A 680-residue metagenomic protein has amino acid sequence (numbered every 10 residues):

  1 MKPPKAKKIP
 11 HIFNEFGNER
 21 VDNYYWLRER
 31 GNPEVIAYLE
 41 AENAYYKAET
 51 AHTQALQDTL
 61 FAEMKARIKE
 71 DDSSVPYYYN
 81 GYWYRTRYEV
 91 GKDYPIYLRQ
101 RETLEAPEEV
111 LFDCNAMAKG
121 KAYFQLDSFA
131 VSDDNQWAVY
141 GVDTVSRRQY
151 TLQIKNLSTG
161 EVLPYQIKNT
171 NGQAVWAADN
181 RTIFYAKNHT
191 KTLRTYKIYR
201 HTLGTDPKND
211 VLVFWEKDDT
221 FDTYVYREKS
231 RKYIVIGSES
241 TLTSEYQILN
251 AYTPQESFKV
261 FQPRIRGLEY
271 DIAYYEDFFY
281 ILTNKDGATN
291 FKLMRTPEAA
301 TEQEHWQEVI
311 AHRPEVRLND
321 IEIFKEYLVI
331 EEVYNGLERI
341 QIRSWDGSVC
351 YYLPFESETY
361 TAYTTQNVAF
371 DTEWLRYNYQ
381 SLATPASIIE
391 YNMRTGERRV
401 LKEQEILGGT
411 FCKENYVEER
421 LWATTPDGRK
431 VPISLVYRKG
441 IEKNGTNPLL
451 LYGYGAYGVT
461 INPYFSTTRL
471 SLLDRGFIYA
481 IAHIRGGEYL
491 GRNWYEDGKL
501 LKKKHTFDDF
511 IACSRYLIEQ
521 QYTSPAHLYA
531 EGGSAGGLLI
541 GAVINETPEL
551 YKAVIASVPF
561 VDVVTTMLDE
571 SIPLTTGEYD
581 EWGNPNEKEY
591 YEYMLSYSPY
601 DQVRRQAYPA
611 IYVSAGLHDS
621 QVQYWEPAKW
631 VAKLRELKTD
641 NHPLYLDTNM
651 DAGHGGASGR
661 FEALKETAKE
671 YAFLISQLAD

Functional and structural regions predicted by a protein language model:
P33, A37-A130, G141, F221-Y274 (+8 more regions): Non-catalytic accessory segments flanking enzyme active sites
W83, N135-A138, I183, I234 (+3 more regions): Hydrophobic beta-strand positions that form the internal "hydrophobic ladder" of WD40/Gbeta-like beta-propeller blades
Y88-P95, A118-Y123, V142-T151, Q166-N171 (+7 more regions): A flexible loop/linker signature enriched in serine peptidases of the S9 family
L98-R101, Q153-N156, K197-T205, I248-A251 (+3 more regions): Beta-propeller blade signature
N115-F129, G141-R147, E161, Y391-E397 (+6 more regions): Cap/lid segment of the alpha/beta-hydrolase catalytic domain
N156-K168, T205-K217, Y252-Q262, T301-A311 (+1 more regions): Blade-edge beta-strand/turn elements of extracellular beta-propeller and related beta-sheet repeat scaffolds
E216-E304, I310-E315, N319-I321, E326-Y327 (+2 more regions): Long hydrophobic segments that form regular secondary structure
I481-D680: Active-site-proximal cap/loop segments of hydrolase catalytic domains
